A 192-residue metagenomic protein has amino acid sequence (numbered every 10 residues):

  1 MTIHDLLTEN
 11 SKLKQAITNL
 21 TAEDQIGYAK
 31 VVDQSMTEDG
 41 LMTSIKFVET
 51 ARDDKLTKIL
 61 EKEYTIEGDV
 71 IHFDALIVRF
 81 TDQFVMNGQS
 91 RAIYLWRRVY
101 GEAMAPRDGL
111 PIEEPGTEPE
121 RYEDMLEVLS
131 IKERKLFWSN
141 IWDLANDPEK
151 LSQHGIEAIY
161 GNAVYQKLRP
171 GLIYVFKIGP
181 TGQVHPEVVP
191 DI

Functional and structural regions predicted by a protein language model:
M1-K12, A16-N19, E23: Heptad-repeat coiled-coil/leucine-zipper oligomerization helices
I26-I192: Membrane-proximal structural modules of membrane-associated proteins and complexes
